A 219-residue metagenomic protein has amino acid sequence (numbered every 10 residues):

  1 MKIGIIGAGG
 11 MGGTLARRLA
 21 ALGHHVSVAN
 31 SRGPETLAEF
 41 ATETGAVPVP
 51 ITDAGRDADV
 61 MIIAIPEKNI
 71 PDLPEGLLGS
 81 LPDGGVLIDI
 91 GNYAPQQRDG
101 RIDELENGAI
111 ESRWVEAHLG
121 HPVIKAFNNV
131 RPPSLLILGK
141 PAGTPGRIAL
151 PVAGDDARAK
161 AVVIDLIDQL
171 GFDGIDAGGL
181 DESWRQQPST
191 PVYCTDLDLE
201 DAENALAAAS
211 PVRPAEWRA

Functional and structural regions predicted by a protein language model:
M1-E43: NAD(P)+-binding Rossmann beta1-loop-alpha1 motif at the extreme N-terminus of oxidoreductases
L15-L19, V115, V163: Hydrophobic residues within alpha-helices that form the first helical element adjacent to the glycine-rich loop
G45-V86, N92-D99: Rossmann-like NAD(P)-binding element
P48, P122-N128, I175-G179: General beta-strand structural signal in soluble alpha/beta enzymes
L77-G84, H118-L119, A142-T144: Short, conserved loop/helix-junction motifs that constitute active-site signature segments in enzyme catalytic cores
G91-P133, L138-P141: Rossmann-fold NAD(P)-binding glycine/threonine-rich loop
P145-A219: Active-site-lining helix/loop region of Rossmann-like oxidoreductase modules
